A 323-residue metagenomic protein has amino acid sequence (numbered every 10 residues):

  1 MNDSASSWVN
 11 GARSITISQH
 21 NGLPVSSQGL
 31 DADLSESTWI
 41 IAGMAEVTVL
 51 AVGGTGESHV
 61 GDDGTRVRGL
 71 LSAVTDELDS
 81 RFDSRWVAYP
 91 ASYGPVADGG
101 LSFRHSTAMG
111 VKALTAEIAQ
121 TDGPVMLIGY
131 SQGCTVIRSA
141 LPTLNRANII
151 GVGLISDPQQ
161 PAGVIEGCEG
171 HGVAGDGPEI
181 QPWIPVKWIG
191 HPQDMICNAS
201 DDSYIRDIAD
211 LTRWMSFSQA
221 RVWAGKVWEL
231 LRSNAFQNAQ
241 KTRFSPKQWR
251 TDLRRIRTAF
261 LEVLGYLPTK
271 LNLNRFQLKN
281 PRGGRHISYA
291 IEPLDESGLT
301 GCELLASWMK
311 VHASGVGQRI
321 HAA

Functional and structural regions predicted by a protein language model:
M1-S4, A32, R282, G301: Intrinsically disordered, low-complexity regions enriched in Ser/Pro/Gly/Gln/His and often acidic
N2-S14, S18-H20, S26-S27, S35: Low-acidity, Ser/Thr- and Arg-rich intrinsically disordered low-complexity segments
N10, N21, Q28-L30, A42 (+1 more regions): Feature targets compositionally biased, intrinsically disordered low-complexity regions with long contiguous runs
W39-I41, A51-V52, G56-A97, L101 (+2 more regions): Surface cap/lid and interfacial helix-loop subdomains adjacent to catalytic sites that gate substrate access
A45-T48: Extreme N-terminal starter segment of soluble prokaryotic enzymes
D122-I128: Alpha/beta-hydrolase fold nucleophile elbow
G129-G133, I137: Gly/Ala-rich beta-loop-alpha elbow adjacent to hydrolase catalytic centers
